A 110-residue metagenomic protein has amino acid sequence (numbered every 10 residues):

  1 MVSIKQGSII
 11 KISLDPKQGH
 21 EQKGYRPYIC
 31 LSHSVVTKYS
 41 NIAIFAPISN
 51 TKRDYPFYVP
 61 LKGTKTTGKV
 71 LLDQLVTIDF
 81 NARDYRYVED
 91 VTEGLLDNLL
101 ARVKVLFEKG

Functional and structural regions predicted by a protein language model:
M1-G110: Conserved functional hotspots at enzyme active or ligand-binding sites that engage polyanionic ligands
